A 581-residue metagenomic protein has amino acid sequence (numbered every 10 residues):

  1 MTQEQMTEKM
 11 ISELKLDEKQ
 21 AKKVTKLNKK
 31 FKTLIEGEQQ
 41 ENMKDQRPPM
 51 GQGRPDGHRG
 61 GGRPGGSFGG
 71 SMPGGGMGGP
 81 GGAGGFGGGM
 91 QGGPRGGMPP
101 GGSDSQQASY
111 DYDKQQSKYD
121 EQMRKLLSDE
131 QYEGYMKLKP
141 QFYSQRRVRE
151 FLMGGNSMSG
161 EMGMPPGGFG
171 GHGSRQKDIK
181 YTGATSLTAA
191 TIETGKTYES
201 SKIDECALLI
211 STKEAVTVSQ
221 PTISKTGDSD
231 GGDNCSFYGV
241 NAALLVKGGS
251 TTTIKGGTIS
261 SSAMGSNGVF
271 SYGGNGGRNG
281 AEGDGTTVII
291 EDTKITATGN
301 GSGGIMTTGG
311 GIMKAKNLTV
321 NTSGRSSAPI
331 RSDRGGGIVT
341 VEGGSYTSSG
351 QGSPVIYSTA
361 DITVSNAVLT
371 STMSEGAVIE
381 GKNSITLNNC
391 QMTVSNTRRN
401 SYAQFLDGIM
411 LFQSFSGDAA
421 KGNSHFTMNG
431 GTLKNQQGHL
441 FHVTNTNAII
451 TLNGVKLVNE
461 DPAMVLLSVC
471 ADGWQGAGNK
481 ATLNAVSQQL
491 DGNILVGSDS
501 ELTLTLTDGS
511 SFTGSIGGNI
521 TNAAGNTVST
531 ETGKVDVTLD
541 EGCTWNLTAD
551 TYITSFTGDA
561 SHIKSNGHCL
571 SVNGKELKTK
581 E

Functional and structural regions predicted by a protein language model:
M1-S12, D113-E121: Extended, structured, electrostatic nucleic-acid-contact surfaces
M1-T2, E36-Y110, K137, Y143-D178 (+2 more regions): Disordered, low-complexity segments in secreted/periplasmic proteins that are enriched in proline
S174-G195, I210-D228, V240-S261, F270-T298 (+9 more regions): Surface-exposed loop/turn motifs in large extracellular/passenger domains
E199-T212: Beta-strand-rich domains and repeat architectures in extracellular enzymes and scaffolds, especially beta-propellers
E531-K534, L547-T557, S571: Surface-exposed loop/turn positions within long extracellular repeat scaffolds, especially the passenger domains
G567-E581: Extracellular, surface-exposed repeat architectures
